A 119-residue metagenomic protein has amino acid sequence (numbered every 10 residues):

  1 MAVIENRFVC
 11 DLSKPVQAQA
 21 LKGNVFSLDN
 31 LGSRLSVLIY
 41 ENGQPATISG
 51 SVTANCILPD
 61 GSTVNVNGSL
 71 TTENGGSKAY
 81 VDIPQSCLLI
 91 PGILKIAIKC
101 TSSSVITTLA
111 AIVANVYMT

Functional and structural regions predicted by a protein language model:
M1-T119: N-terminal assembly/attachment segments of tailed bacteriophage virion structural proteins
